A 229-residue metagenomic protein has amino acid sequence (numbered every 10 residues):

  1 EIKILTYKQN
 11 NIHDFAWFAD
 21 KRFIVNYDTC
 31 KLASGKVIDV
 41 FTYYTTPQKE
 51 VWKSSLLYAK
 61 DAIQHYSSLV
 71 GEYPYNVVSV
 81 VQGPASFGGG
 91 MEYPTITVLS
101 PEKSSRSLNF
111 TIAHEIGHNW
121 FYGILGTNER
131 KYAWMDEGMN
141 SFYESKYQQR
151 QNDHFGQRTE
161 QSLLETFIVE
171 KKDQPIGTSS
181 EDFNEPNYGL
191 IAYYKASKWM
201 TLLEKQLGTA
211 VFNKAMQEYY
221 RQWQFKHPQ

Functional and structural regions predicted by a protein language model:
E1-A113, F142: Hydrophobic helix-coil surface modules that form long, contiguous segments used for peptide/substrate interaction
S34-I38, G89-M91, H114-N119, T166-S180: Active-site-adjacent bridging/hinge elements
Y44-S54, E129-R130, P186-G189, L202 (+1 more regions): Second-shell loop/turn segments in exported
L57, T97-R158, M216: Zinc-dependent metallopeptidase catalytic helix centered on the HExxH motif and its immediate flanking segment
Q64, V169-S197: Metalloprotease/metallohydrolase-associated module, dominated by Zn2+-dependent proteases
Q82-P84, K103-S107, S179-Y188, T201 (+1 more regions): Active-site-adjacent structural elements in folded domains
M91, S104-A113, Y132-M135, M139 (+3 more regions): Secondary-structure capping and boundary motifs in well-ordered enzyme cores
G189-Q229: Amphipathic alpha-helical substructures
